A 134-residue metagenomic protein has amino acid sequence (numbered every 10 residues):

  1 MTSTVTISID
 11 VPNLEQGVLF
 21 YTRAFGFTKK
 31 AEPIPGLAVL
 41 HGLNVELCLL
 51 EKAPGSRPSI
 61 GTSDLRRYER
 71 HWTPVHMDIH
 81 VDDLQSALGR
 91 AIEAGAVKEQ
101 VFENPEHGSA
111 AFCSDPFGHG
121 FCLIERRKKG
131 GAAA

Functional and structural regions predicted by a protein language model:
M1-S8, T28-I79, L88-S114, E125-A134: Vicinal oxygen chelate
G17, Y21-T22, A91, G118: Conserved active-site tyrosine of GNAT-family acetyltransferases
G120-L123: Short glycine-/small-residue motifs
